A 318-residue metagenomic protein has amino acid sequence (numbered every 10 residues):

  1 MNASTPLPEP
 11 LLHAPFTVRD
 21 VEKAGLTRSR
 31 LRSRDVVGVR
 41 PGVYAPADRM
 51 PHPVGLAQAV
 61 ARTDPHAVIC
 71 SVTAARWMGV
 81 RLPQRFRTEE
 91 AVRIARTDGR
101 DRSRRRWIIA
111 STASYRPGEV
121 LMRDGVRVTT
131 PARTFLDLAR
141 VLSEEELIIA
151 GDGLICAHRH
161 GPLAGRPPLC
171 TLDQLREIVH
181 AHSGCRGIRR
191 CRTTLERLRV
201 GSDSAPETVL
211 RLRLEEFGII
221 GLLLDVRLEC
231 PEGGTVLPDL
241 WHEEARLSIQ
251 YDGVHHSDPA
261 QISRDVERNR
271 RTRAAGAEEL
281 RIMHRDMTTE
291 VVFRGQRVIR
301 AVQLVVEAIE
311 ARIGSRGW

Functional and structural regions predicted by a protein language model:
M1-R186, E310-W318: Short gly/ser-rich loop at a beta-strand->alpha-helix junction or flexible surface loop bordering the NTP-binding
P15, D20, G25, H158-W318: Surface segments flanking catalytic/ligand-binding clefts of nucleic-acid enzymes
